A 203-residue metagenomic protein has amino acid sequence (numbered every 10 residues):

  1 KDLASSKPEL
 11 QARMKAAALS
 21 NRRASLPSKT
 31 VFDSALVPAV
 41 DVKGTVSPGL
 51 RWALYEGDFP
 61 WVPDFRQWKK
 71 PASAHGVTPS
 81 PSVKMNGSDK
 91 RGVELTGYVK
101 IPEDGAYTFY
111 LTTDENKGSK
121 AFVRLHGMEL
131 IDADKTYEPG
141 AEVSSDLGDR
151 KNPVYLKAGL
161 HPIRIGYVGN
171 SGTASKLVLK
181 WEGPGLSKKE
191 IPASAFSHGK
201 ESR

Functional and structural regions predicted by a protein language model:
K1-L3, A18, R23: Intrinsically disordered, low-complexity linkers and terminal tails enriched in Ser/Thr/Pro/Gly with interspersed basic
K1-M14: A short aromatic-rich beta-strand->coil structural motif
M14, N21-R203: Acidic/polar, compositionally biased interaction segments
